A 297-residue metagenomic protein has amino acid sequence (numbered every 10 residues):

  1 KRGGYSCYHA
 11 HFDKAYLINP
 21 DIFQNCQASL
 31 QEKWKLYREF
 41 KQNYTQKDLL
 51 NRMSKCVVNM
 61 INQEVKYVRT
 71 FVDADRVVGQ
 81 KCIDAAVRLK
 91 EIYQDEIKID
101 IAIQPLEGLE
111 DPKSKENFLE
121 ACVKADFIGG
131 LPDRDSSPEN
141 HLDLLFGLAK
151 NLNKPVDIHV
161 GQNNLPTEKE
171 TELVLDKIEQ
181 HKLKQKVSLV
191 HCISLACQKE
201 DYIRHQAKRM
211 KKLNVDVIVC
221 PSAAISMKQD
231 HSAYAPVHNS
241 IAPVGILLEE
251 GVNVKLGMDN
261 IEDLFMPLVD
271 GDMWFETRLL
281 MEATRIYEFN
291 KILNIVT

Functional and structural regions predicted by a protein language model:
G3-A15, P155-N164: Histidine-centered catalytic micro-motifs
H9, E64, A86, I128 (+2 more regions): Conserved, mostly hydrophobic/aromatic
H11, D73-D75, A102-G108, L131-D135 (+4 more regions): Active-site beta-loop-alpha junctions enriched in small/polar residues
A15-L49, L152, E170-S188, L213-V217 (+2 more regions): Active-site gating loops and adjacent loop-to-helix segments of metal-dependent hydrolytic enzymes
I18-F71, V77-Q94, L119-E120: Alpha-helical scaffold segments that flank or form the walls of functional sites
K35-N51, D100-K113, L131-D135: Active-site mouth loops of central-metabolism enzymes
K81-Y93, D111-V217, A233-L256: Histidine/acidic residue-rich metal-binding segments in metalloenzymes
P155, D176-V187, A223, M227 (+1 more regions): His/Asp/Glu-enriched, well-ordered alpha-helical/loop segment that forms or immediately abuts the divalent-metal
